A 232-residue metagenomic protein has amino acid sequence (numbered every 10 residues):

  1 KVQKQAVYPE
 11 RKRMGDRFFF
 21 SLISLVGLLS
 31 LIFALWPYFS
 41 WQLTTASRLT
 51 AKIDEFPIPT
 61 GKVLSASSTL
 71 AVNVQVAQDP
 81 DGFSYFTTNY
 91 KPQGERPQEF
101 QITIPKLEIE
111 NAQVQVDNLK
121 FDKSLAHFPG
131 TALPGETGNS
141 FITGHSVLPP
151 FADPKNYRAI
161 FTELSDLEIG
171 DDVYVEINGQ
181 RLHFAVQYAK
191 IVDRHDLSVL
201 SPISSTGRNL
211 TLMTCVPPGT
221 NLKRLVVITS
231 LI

Functional and structural regions predicted by a protein language model:
K1-Q5: N-terminal targeting leaders characterized by basic, low-complexity, disordered sequences that direct proteins
R11-I232: Solvent-exposed, non-transmembrane regions of membrane-associated and secreted proteins
